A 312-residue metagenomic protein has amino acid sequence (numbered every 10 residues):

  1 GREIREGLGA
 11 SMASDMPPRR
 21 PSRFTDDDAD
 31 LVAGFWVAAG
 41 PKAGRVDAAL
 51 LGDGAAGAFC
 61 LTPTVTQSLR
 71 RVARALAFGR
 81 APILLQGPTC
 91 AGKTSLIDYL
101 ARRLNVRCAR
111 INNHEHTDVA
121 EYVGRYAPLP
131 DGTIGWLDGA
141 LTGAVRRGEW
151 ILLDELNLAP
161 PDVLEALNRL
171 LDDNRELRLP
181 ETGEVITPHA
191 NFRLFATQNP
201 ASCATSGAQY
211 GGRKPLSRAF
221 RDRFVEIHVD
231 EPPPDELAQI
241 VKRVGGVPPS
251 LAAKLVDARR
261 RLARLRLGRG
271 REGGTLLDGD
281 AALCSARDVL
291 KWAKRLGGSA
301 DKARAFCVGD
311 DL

Functional and structural regions predicted by a protein language model:
G1, E6-D278, L283, R287 (+1 more regions): AAA+ P-loop NTPase catalytic core and its hallmark functional loops
T197, S285-A286, A300-L312: Conserved C-terminal helix/linker of AAA+ ATPases
